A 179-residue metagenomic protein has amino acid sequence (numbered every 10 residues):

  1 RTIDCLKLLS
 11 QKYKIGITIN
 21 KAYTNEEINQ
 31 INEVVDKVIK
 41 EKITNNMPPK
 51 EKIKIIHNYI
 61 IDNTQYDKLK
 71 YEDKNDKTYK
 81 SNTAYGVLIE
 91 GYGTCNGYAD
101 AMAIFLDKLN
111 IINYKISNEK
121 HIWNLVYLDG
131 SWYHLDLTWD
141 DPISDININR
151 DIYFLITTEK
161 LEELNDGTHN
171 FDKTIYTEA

Functional and structural regions predicted by a protein language model:
R1-K37: Linear, non-domain "peripheral" regions
I15-I17, I60, I122, Y133: A broad, low-specificity signal marking well-ordered, structured residues that form hydrophobic/aromatic
T24-V87: Secondary-structure boundary elements
E41-M47, D76-K77, S81, I146-E163: Short, exposed beta-strand "edge-strand" segments with a Pro/Gly-rich flavor and a Y/T-containing core
A84-G97: A short, highly charged nucleic-acid-interacting micro-segment common to nuclease and nuclease-linked defense proteins
N96-E162: Hydrophobic/aromatic-rich core segments of domains that either
L155-A179: Leloir-type glycosyltransferase catalytic cores
